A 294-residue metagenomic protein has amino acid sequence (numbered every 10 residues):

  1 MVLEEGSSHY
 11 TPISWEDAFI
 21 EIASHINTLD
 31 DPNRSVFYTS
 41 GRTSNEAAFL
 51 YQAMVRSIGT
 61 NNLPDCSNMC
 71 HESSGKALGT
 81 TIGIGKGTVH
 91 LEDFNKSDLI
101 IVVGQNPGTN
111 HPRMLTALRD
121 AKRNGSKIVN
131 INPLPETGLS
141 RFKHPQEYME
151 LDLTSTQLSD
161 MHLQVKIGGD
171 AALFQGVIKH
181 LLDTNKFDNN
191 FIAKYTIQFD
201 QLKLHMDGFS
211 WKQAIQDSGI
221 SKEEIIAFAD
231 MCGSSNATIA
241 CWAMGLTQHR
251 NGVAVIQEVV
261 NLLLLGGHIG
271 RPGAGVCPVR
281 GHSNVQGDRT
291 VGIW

Functional and structural regions predicted by a protein language model:
M1-N284, D288-V291: Cofactor-pocket helix-loop regions in the catalytic cores of large enzyme subunits
